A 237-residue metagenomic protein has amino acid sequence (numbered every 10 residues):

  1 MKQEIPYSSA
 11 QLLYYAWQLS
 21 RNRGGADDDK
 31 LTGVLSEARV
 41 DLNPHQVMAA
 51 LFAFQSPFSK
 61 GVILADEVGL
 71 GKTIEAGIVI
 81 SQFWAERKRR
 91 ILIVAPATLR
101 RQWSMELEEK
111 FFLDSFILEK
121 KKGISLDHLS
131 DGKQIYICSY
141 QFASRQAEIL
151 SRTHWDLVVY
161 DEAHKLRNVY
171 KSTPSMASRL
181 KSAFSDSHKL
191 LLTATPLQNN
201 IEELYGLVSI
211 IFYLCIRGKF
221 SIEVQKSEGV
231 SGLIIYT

Functional and structural regions predicted by a protein language model:
M1-L51, T73-E75, V79, W84-M176 (+2 more regions): SF2 helicase/translocase NTPase motor core, specifically the RecA-like lobe 1 inter-motif segment between Walker
F52-S59: Phosphate-binding P-loop
G61-A65, L92: Short hydrophobic/aromatic beta-strand immediately N-terminal to the Walker A/P-loop
L64, L70-K72, A76, L191: Extended, hydrophobic alpha-helical segments in both membrane/secreted and soluble proteins
E67-V68, E162-L166, A194-P196: Conserved Walker B
V159-Y160, I201-L204: Conserved AAA+/SF3 P-loop NTPase catalytic/coupling segment centered on the Walker-B
D186-N200: Conserved helicase ATPase motor motifs in RecA-like P-loop NTPase domains
L204-R217: A short helix-turn-beta junction within AAA+ P-loop NTPase domains corresponding to the substrate/partner-engaging
